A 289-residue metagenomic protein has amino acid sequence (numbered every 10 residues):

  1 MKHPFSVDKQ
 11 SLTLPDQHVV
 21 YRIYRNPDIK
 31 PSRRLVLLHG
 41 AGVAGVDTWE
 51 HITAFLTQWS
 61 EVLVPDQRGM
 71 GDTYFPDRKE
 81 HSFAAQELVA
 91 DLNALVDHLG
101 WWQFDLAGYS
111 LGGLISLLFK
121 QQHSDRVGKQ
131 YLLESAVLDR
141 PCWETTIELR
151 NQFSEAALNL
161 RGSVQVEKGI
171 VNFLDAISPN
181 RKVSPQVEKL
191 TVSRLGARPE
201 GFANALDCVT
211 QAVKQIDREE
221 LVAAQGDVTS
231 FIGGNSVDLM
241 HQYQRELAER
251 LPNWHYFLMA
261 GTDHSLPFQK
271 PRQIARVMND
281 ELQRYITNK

Functional and structural regions predicted by a protein language model:
K2, P15-R78: Conserved HGGG/HGGXW glycine-rich cap/lid loop of the alpha/beta-hydrolase fold
L37-A41, S110, G233: Glycine-rich His-Gly loop
E50, L63-A107, R276: Active-site loop/oxyanion-hole signature of alpha/beta-hydrolase fold enzymes
G108, G112, S116: Gly/Ala-rich beta-loop-alpha elbow adjacent to hydrolase catalytic centers
L117, Q121, R126-R161: Flexible "cap/lid" loop of the alpha/beta hydrolase fold
S163-N204: Conserved alpha/beta-hydrolase catalytic His-Asp/Glu region
R194-R250, H255-L258: Conserved serine/cysteine hydrolase catalytic core
M259-P271, A275: Catalytic histidine-centered segment of alpha/beta-hydrolase-like enzymes
